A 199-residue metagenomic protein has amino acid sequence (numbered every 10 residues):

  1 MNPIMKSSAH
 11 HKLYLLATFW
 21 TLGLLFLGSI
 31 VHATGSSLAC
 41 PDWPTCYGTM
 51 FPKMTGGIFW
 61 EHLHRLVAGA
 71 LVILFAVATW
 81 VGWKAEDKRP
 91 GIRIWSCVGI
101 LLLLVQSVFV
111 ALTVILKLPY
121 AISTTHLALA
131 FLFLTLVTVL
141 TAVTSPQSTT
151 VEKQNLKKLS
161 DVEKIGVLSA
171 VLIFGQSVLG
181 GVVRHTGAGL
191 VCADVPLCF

Functional and structural regions predicted by a protein language model:
N2-F199: Polytopic transmembrane helical bundles with strong interfacial aromatic enrichment
